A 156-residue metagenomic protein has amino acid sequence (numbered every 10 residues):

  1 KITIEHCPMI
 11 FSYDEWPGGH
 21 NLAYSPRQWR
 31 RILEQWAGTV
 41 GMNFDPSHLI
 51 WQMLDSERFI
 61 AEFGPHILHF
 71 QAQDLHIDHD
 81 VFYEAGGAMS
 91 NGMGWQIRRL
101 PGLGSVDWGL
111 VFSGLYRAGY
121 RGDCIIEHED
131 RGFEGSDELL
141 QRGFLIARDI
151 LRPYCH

Functional and structural regions predicted by a protein language model:
I2-P8: Short, structured patches in soluble enzyme cores that scaffold and shape functional sites
C7, Y13-E15, A23-H156: Histidine-acidic metal/acid-base catalytic patches
